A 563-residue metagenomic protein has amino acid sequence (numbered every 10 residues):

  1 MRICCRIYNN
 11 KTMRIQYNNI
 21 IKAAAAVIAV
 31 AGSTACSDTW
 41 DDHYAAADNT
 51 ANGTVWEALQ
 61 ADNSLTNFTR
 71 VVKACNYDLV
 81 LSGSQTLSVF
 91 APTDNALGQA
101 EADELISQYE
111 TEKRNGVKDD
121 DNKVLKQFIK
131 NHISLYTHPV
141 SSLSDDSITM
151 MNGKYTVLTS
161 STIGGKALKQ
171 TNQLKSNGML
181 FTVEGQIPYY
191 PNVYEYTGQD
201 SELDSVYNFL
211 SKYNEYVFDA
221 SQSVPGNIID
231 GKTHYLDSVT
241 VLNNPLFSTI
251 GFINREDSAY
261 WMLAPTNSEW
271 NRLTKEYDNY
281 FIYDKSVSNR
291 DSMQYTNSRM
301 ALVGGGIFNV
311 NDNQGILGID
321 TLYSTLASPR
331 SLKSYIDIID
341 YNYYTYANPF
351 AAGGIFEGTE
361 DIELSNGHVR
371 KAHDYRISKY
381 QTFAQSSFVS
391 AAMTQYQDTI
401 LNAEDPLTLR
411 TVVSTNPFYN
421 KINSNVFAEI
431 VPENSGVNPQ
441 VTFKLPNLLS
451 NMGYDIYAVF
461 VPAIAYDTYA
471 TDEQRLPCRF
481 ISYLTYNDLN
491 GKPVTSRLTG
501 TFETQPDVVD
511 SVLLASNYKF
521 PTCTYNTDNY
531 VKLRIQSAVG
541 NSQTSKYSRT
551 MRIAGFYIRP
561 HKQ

Functional and structural regions predicted by a protein language model:
M1-C36: Sec-dependent bacterial lipoprotein signal peptides
I15, G32, C36-Q563: Mature, structured domains of secreted/extracytosolic soluble proteins
